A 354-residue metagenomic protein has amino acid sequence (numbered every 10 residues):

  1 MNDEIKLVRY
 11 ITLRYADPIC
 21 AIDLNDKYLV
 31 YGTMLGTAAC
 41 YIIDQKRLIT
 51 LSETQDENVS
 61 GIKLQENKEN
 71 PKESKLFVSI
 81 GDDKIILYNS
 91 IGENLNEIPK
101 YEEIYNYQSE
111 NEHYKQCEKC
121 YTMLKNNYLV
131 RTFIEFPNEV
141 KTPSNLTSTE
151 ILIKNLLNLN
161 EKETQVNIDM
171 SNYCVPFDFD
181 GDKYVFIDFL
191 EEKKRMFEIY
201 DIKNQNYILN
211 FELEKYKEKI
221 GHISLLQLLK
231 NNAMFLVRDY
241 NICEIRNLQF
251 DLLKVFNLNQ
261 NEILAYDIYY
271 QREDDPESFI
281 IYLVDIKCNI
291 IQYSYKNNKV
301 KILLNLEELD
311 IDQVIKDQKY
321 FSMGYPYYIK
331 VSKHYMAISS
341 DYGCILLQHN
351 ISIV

Functional and structural regions predicted by a protein language model:
M1-D17, V314-I315: A short helix->beta-strand "capping" segment at the edge of beta-propeller domains
Y10-R14, I49-T54, E97-K100, Y105-Y107 (+4 more regions): Short C-terminal beta-strands that terminate individual repeats in beta-propeller domains, predominantly WD40 blades
I11-G36: Beta-strand-rich domains and repeat architectures in extracellular enzymes and scaffolds, especially beta-propellers
D17-A21, E57-E66, Q108-L124, I168-F179 (+4 more regions): Repeated scaffold domains used in trafficking and secretory/extracellular systems, primarily beta-propellers
K27, E73-K75, N126-N127, G181-K183 (+3 more regions): Short coil/turn segments that connect the beta-strands within blades of beta-propeller domains
L29-T33, F77-G81, V130-F133, V185-L190 (+3 more regions): Conserved beta-strand element within WD40/beta-propeller blades
L35-A39, D82-I85, F136, S148-T149 (+4 more regions): Short coil/turn segments within WD40 beta-propeller repeats
S322-V354: Blade-level signature of beta-propeller repeat domains, shared across WD40, Kelch, NHL, RCC1 and BNR/Asp-box propellers
